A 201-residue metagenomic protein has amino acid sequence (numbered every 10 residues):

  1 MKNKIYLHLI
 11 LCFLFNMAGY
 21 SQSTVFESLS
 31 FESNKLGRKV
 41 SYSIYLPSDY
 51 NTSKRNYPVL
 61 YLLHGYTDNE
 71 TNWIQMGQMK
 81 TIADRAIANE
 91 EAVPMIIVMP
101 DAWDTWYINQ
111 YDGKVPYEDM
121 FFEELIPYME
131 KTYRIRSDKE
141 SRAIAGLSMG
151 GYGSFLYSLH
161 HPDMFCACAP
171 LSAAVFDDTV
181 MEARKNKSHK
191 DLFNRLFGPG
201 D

Functional and structural regions predicted by a protein language model:
M1-L9: Bacterial N-terminal signal peptides that target proteins for export
H8-N16: Bacterial N-terminal signal peptides
M17-S21: Sec/Tat signal peptide C-region and signal peptidase I cleavage site
Q22-D201: Non-catalytic cap/lid and distal C-terminal segments of serine-dependent acyl enzymes
